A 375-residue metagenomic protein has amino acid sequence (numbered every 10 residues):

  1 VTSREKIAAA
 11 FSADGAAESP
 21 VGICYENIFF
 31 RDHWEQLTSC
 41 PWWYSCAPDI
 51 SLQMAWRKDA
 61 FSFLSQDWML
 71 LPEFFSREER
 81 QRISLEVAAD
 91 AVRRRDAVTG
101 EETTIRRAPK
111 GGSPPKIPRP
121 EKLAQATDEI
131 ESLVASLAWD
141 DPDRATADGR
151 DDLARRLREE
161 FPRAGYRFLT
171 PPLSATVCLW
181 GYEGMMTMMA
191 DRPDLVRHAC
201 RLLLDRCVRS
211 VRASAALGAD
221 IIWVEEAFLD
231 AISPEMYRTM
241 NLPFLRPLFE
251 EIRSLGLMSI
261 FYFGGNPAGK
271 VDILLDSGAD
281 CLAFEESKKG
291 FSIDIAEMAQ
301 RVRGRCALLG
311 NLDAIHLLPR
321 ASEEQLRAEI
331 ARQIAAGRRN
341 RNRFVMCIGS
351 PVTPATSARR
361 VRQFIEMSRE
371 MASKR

Functional and structural regions predicted by a protein language model:
V1-H33, E131-R375: Active-site loop segments of alpha/beta catalytic cores
P20-I28, Q66-K122, P142-G181: Glycine-rich, aromatic-flanked loop segments that form ligand/cofactor-binding clefts across common enzyme folds
L37-C40: Short Gly/aromatic-enriched secondary-structure transition segments
L52-P72, A213-I221: Catalytic domains of carbohydrate-active enzymes, especially glycoside hydrolases
I117-V134: Conserved acyl-donor/pantetheine-binding loop and adjacent beta-alpha core of acyl/acetyltransferases and related
